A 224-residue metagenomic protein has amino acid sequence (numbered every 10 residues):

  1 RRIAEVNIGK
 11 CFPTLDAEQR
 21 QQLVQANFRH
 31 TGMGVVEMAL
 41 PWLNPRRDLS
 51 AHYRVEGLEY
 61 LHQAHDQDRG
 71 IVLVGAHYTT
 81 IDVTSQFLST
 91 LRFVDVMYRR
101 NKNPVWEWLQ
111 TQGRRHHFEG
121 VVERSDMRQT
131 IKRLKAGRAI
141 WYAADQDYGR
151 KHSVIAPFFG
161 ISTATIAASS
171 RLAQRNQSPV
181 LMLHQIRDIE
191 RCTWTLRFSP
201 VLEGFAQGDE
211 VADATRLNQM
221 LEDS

Functional and structural regions predicted by a protein language model:
R1-G75, E107-F118: Membrane-anchoring hydrophobic helices of lipid-metabolizing enzymes
L15-F28, Q63-Q67, T90-V94, R124-S224: Non-catalytic C-terminal accessory region of glycerolipid acyltransferases and related lyso-lipid remodeling enzymes
G75-Y78, D145-Q146: Short, well-ordered beta-to-alpha junction loops that form the rim of enzyme active sites and present histidine/acidic
H77-T80, D126: Short beta->alpha connector loops
T80-R92: Histidine-anchored nucleotide/phosphate-binding helix
F93, H117-G120: A local structural motif
D95-K102: Short internal beta-strands
P104-Q110, H152-S153: Short, charged, surface-exposed secondary-structure boundary motifs
